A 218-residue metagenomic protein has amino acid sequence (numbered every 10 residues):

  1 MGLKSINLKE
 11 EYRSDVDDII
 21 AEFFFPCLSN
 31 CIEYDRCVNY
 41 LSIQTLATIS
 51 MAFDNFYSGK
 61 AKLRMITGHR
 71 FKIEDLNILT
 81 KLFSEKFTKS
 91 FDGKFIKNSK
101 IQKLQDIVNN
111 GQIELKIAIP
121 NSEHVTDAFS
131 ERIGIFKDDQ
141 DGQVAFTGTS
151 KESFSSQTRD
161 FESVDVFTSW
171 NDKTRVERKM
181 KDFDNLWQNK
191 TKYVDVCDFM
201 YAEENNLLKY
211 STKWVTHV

Functional and structural regions predicted by a protein language model:
M1-V218: PLD/PLD-like phosphodiesterase catalytic module centered on the HKD motif
